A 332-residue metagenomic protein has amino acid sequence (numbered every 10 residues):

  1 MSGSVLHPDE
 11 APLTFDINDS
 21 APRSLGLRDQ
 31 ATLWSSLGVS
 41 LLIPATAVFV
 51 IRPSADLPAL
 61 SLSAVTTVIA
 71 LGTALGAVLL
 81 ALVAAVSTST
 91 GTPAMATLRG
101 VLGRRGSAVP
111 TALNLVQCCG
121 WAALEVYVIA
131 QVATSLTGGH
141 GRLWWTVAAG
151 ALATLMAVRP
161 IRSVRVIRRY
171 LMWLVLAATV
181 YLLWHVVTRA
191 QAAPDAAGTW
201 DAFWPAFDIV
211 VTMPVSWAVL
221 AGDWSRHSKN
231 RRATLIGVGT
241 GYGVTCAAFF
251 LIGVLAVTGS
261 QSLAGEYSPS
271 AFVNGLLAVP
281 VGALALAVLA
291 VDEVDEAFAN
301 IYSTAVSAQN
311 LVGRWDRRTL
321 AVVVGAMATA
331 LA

Functional and structural regions predicted by a protein language model:
M1-L62, A202-F207, R226-A233: Membrane-interface "cap" regions at the ends of multi-pass membrane proteins
A21-L27, R159-R169, D195-A196, S216-A248 (+2 more regions): Hydrophobic, small-residue-rich membrane helices and short re-entrant helix-turn-helix hairpins that build
L37, V68, T111-L115, L136-R159 (+5 more regions): Transmembrane alpha-helical segments of multi-pass small-molecule transport proteins
S40-P44, L71-L79, N114-A123, L174-H185 (+3 more regions): Selective recognition of specific alpha-helical transmembrane segments in multi-pass small-molecule
F49-A85, R99, G106-A108, Y242-V244: Extracellular loop-to-transmembrane helix junctions
R52, A85, V128-L136, G150-L171 (+5 more regions): Membrane-water interface regions at transmembrane-helix termini and the short interhelical loops of multi-pass membrane
S107-G138, A290-N310: Hydrophobic transmembrane alpha-helices that form the core helical bundles of multi-pass secondary transporters
A248, I252-I301, N310-R314, A332: TM-loop-TM module centered on a large, flexible mid-protein loop between adjacent transmembrane helices in multi-pass
